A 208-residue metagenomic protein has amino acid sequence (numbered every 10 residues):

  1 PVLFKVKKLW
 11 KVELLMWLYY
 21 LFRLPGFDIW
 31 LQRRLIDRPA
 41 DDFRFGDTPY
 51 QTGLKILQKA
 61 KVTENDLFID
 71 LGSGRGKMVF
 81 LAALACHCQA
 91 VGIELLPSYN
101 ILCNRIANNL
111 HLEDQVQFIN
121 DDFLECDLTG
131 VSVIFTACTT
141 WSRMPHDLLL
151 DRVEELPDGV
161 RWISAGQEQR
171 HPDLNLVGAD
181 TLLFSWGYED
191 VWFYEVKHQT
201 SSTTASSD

Functional and structural regions predicted by a protein language model:
P1-T63: S-adenosyl-L-methionine
N65-G74: Conserved class I S-adenosyl-L-methionine
G76-F80: Glycine-rich SAM-binding Motif I of class I
Q89-E94: Conserved SAM-binding motif I beta-strand of class I
C103-N104: Conserved SAM-binding loop
L112-D121: Conserved SAM-binding strand-loop segment of SAM-dependent methyltransferases
E125-T129: Short conserved loop adjoining the S-adenosyl-L-methionine
W141-H198: C-terminal substrate-binding/active-site "lid" region of AdoMet-derived donor-dependent transferases
